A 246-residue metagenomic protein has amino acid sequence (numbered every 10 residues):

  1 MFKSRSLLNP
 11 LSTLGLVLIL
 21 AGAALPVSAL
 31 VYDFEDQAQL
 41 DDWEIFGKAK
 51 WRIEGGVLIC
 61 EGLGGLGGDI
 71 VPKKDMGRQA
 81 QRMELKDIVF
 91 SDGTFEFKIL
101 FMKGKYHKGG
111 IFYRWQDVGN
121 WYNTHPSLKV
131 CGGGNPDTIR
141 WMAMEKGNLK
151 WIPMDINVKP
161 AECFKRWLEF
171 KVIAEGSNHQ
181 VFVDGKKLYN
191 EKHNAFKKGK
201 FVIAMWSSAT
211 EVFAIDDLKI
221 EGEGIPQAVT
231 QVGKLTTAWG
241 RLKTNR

Functional and structural regions predicted by a protein language model:
S12-A23: Bacterial N-terminal signal peptides
V27-K48, T230-G240: Extracellular carbohydrate-recognition regions
F34, F97, R166-V183: Short tryptophan-centered beta-strand motifs in secreted/extracellular beta-sheet-rich domains of glycan-recognition
F34, I215-I220: Extracellular beta-strand elements of beta-rich domains used for carbohydrate recognition/degradation or cell-matrix
Q39-V71: Extracellular glycan-recognition surfaces and repeat-rich motifs
V71-K146: Secretory/extracellular carbohydrate-interaction modules and structurally similar beta-sandwich "look-alikes"
G147-E169: Short, aromatic/His-centered strand-loop micro-motif at the edge of beta-sheets
E191-D217: Flexible glycan-contacting loops in extracellular carbohydrate-active proteins
